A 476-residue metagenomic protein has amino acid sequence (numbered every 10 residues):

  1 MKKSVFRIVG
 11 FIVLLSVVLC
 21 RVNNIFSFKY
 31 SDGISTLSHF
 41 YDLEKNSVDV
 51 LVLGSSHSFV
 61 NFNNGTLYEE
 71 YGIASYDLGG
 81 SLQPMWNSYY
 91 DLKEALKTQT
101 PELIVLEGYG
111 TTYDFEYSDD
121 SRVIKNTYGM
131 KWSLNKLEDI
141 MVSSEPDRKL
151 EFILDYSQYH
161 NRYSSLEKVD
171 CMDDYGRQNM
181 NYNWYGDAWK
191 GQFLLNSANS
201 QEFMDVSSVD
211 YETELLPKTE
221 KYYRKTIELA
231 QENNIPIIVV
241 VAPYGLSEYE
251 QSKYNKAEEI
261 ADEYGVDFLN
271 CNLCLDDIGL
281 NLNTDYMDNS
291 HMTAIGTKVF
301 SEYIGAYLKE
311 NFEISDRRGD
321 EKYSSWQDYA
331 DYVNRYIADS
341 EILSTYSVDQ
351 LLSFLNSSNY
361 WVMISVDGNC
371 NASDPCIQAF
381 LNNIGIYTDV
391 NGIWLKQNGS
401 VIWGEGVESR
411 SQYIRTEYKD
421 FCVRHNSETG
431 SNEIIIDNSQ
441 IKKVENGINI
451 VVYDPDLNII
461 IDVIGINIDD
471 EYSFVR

Functional and structural regions predicted by a protein language model:
F6-N24: Hydrophobic membrane-insertion alpha-helices, especially the h-region of bacterial N-terminal signal peptides
F26-N46: Alpha-helical transmembrane signal-anchor/signal-peptide segments
L53, H57-I140: Membrane-embedded segments
L82-W86, L215-T219, G245-S252, N371: Acidic-and-aromatic substrate-binding clefts and catalytic sites of carbohydrate-active enzymes
S121-N233, D316-I337: Secreted/periplasmic serine-hydrolase-like ester/acetyl group-modifying domain
R224-E250: Active-site segments of SGNH/GDSL-like serine hydrolases that catalyze O-acetyl group transfer/hydrolysis on lipids
Q251-Y323: C-terminal regions of proteins
A338-R476: Short acidic-hydrophobic catalytic motif
